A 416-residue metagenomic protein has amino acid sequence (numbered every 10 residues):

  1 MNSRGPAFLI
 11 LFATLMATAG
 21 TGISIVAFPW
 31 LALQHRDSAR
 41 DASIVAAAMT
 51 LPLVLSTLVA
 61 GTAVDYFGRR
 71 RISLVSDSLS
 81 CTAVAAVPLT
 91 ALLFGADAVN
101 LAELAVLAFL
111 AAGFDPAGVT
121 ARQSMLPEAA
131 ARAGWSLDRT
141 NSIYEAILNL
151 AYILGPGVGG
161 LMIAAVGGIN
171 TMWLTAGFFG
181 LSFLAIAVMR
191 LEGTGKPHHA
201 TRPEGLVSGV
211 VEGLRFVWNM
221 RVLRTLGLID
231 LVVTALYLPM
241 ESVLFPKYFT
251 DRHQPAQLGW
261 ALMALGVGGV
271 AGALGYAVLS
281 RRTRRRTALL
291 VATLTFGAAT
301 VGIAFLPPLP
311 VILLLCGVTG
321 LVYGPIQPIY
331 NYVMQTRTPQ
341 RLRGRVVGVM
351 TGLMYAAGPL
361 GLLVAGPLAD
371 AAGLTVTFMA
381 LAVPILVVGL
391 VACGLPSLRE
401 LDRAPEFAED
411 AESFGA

Functional and structural regions predicted by a protein language model:
M1-A7, E192-L228, D410-A416: Juxtamembrane intracellular "pre-TM" segments in multi-pass secondary transporters
M1-V54, R215-L265: Helix-loop boundary and gating motifs at the non-cytosolic
L9-I25, M49-V64, G68-C81, E103-I163 (+4 more regions): Substrate-agnostic recognition of the 12-TM MFS/MFS-like secondary transporter fold
L11, S43-A46, S73-L74, A105 (+6 more regions): Hydrophobic/aromatic positions within or immediately flanking transmembrane alpha-helices of multi-pass small-molecule
L51, A85, F109, G180 (+5 more regions): Hydrophobic residues within the alpha-helical transmembrane core of Major Facilitator Superfamily
L55, V59, Y66, R70-I72 (+2 more regions): C-terminal transmembrane bundle of multi-pass solute transporters/carriers
S78-D97, L294-P307: C-terminal ends and interior cores of transmembrane alpha-helices in multi-pass membrane transporters/permeases
V99-A112, S136-P197, G259, M263-V267 (+2 more regions): Hydrophobic alpha-helical transmembrane segments
